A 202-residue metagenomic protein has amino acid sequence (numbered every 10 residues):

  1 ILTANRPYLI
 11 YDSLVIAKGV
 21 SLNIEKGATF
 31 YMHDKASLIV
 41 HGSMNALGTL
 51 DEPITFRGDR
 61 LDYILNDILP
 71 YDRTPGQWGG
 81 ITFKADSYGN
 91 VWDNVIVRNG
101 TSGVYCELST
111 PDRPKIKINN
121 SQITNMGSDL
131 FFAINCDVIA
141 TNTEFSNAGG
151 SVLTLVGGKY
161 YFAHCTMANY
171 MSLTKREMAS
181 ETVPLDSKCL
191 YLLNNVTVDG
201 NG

Functional and structural regions predicted by a protein language model:
I1-G202: Beta-strand/loop edge motif enriched in small/polar residues
